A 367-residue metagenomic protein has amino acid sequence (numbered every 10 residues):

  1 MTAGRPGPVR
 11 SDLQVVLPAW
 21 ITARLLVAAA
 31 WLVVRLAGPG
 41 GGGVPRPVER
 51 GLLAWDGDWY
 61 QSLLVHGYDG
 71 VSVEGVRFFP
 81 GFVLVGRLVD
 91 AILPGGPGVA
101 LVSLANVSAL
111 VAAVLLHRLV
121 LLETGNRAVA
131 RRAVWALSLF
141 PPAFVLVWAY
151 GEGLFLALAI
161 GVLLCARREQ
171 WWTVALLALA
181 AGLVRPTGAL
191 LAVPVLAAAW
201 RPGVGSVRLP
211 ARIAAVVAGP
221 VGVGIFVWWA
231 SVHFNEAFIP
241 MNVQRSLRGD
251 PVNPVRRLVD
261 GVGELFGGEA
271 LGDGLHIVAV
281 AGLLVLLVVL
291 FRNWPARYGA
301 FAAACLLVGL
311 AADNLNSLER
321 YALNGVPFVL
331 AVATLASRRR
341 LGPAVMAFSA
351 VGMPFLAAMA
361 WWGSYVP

Functional and structural regions predicted by a protein language model:
A23-P39, G43, G51-L53, A192-R201 (+4 more regions): Membrane-lumen/periplasm interface segments of specific transmembrane helices in polyprenyl phosphate-linked
G51-G95, P254-L258: Short hydrophobic/aromatic helix or loop-helix immediately within or flanking a transmembrane segment in polytopic
L88, S103-E123, V285-L286: Transmembrane-helix motifs of polytopic, lipid-linked glycan transferases
G96, L116-L139, A296-A300: Transmembrane-helix signature of polytopic, membrane-embedded enzymes that assemble or transfer cell-envelope glycans
L104-S108, L122-E123, R132-L164, A180-L191 (+1 more regions): Multi-pass, polyprenyl lipid-linked donor-dependent membrane glycosyltransferases
T124, V162-T173, A336: Membrane-interface transmembrane helices that cradle and orient dolichyl/undecaprenyl
S138, L290-A312, Y321: Transmembrane alpha-helix segments characteristic of polytopic inner-membrane glycan-assembly/cell-envelope
V216-P220, R338-P367: Signature aromatic-anchored transmembrane alpha helix within multi-pass, membrane-resident enzymes that catalyze glycan
